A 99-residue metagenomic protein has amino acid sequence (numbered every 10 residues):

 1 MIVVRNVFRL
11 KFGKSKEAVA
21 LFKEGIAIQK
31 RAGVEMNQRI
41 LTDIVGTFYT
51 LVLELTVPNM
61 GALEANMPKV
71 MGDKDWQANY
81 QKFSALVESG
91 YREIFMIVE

Functional and structural regions predicted by a protein language model:
I2-F8: Active-site-flanking beta-strand signature of metal-NTP-handling nucleotidyl enzymes and homologous cyclase-like
R5, T50-V52: Structural preference for beta-strand elements that scaffold enzyme active sites
R9, E54-T56: Short hydrophobic/aromatic beta-strand micro-patches that form the beta-sheet surface supporting nucleotide- or nucleic
R9-A20: Short, surface-exposed ligand-recognition loops at beta-strand->loop->(often short) alpha-helix junctions that present
A20-Q38, T56-E93: An amphipathic, aromatic/His-enriched active-site/gating alpha helix that lines ligand/cofactor pockets
R39-I44: Short, solvent-exposed loop/turn elements at beta->coil junctions and helix N-caps that rim active or binding pockets
V45-Y49: Short acidic/glycine-enriched loop/turn segments that link adjacent beta-strands
I94-E99: Short hydrophobic/aromatic patches at helix-to-coil boundaries
